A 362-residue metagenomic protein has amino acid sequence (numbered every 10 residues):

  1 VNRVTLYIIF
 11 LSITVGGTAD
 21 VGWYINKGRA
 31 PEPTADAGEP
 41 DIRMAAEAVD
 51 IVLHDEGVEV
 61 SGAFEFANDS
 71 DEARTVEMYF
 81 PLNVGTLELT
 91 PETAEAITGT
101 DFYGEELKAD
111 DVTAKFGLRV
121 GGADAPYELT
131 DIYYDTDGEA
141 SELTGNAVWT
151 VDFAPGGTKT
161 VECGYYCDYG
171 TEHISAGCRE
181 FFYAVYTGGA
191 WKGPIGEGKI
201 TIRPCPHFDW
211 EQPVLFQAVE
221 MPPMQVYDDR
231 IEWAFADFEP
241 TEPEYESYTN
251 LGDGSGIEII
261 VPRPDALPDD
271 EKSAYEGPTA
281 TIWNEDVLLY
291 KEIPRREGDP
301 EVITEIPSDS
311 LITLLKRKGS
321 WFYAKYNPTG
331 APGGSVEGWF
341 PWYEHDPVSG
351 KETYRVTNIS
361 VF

Functional and structural regions predicted by a protein language model:
V4-I13: Sec-dependent N-terminal signal peptides
G17-P81: Early extracytoplasmic/domain-onset interaction patches
P31-G38, D50, E88-T144, P213-W233: Solvent-exposed beta-strand/loop surfaces of large extracellular or lumenal domains
A48-L53, A63-A67, G104, V148-F153 (+4 more regions): Beta-strand-rich interaction surfaces with strong enrichment in secreted/lumenal proteins
E65-E72, N83, R203-H207, R317: Short solvent-exposed strand-capping/beta-turn motif centered on an Asx-Ser/Thr pair
N83-L87, E92-A94, A140-V219: Surface-exposed, acidic/Ser/Thr-rich flexible loop segments
K108-G177, I231-N250: A surface-exposed beta-strand-loop module
I303-S349: SH3/SH3-like beta-barrel superfamily modules
